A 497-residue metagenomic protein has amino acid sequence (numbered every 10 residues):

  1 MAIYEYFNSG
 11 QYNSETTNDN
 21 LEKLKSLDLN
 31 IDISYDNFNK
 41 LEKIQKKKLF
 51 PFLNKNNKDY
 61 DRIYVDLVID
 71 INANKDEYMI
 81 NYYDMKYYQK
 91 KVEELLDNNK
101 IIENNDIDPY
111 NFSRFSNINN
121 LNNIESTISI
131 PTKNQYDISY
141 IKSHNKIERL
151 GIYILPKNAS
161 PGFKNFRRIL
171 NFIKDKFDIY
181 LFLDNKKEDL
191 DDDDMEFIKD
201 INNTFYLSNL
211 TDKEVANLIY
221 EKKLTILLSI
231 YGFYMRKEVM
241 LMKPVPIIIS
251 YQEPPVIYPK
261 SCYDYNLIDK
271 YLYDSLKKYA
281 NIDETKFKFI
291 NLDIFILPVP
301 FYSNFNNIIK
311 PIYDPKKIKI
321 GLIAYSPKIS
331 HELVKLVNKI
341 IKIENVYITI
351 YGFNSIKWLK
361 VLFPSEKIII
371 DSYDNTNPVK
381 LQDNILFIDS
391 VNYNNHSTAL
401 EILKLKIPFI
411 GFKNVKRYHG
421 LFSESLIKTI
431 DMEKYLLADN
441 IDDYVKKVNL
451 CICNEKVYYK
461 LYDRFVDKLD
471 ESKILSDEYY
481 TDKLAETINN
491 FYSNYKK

Functional and structural regions predicted by a protein language model:
M1-K317, Y325, V334-K335, P378-V379 (+4 more regions): Alpha-helical solenoid repeat scaffolds of the TPR/TPR-like class and their adjacent stem/linker regions that mediate
Y153, L322-Y325, Y351, D371: Short hydrophobic "strand-cap" motifs at the C-terminus of beta-strands
L183-E188, Y347-W358: Glycosyltransferase donor-sugar binding loop
I198-T204, W358-D374: Nucleotide-activated donor-binding/catalytic signature segment of Leloir-type glycosyltransferases, i.e., the conserved
L207-V215, N354, I368-K380, N394-N395: Conserved active-site histidine-acidic residue motif and adjacent donor-binding/catalytic loop of glycosyltransferases
L227, L386-F387, P408-F409: Hydrophobic acceptor-binding patch used for acceptor engagement in glycosyltransferases
L322-Y347: Long hydrophobic segments that form regular secondary structure
S390-I474: Catalytic binding pocket for nucleotide-activated donors in carbohydrate/polymer assembly enzymes
